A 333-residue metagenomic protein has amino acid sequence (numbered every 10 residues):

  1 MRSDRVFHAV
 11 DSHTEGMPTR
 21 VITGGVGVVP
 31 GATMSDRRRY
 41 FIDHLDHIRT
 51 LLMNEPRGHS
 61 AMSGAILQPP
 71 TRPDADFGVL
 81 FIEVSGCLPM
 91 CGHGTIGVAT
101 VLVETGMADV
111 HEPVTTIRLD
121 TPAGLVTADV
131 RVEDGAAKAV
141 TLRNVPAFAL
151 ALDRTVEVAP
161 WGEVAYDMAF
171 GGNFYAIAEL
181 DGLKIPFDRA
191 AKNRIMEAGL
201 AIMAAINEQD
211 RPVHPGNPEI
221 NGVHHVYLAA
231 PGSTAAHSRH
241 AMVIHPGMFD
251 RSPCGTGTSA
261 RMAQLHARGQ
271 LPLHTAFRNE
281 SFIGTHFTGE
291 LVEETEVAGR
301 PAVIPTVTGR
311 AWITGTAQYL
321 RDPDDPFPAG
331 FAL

Functional and structural regions predicted by a protein language model:
M1-A169, A176-L333: A glycine-rich beta-to-alpha transition motif near the start of alpha/beta enzyme domains, typified by
